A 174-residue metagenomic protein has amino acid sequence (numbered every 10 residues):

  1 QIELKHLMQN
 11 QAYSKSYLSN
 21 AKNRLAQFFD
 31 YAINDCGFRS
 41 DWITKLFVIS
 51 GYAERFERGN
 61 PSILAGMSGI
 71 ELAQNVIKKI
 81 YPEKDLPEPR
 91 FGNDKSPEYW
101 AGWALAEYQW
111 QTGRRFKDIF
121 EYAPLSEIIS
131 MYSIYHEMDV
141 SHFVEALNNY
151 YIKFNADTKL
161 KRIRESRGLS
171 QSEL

Functional and structural regions predicted by a protein language model:
I2-L7, P61-P97: Long, compositionally biased
Q9-Y17, P89-R90: A ubiquitous short alpha-helical element
L18-N75: N-terminal interaction modules that seed assembly of large macromolecular complexes
F38-K45, E83-P89, F116-I119: Short, surface-exposed acidic
D41, K161-R162, S170-S172: Residues within the helices of the helix-turn-helix
F47, G168-L174: Short alpha-helical DNA-recognition segment
F91-Y151: A charged, amphipathic interaction segment
A146-R167: A short, Lys/Arg-rich alpha-helix, primarily the initiator
